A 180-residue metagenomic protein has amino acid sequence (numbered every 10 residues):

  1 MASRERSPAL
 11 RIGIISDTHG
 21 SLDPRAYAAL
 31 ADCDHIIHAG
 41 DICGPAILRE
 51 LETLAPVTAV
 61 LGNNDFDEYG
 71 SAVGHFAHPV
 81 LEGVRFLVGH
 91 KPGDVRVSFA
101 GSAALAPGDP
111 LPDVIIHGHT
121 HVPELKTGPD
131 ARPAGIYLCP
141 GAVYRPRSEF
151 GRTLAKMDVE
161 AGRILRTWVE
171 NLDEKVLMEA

Functional and structural regions predicted by a protein language model:
M1-V57, D65-F76, G83, F150-T153 (+1 more regions): N-terminal active-site segment of His-dependent metallophosphoesterases
S3-G13, H78-L87, P129-Y137, V159-W168: Beta-strand-turn-beta hairpins that frame and shape the catalytic cleft of phosphate-ester-processing enzymes
I15, F86, I115-H117: A composition/secondary-structure signal for short, hydrophobic, low-basic-content segments with alpha-helix propensity
S16-G20, G40-I42, N63-D65, K91-G93 (+3 more regions): Active-site metal-binding loops of divalent metal-dependent hydrolases
T58, P92-W168: Conserved beta-sheet core of the metallophosphoesterase superfamily
L61-L111: Glycine/small-residue-rich loop that forms an oxyanion/phosphate-binding "nest" at active or ligand-binding sites
T167-E179: Short, solvent-exposed aromatic-acidic interface loops
